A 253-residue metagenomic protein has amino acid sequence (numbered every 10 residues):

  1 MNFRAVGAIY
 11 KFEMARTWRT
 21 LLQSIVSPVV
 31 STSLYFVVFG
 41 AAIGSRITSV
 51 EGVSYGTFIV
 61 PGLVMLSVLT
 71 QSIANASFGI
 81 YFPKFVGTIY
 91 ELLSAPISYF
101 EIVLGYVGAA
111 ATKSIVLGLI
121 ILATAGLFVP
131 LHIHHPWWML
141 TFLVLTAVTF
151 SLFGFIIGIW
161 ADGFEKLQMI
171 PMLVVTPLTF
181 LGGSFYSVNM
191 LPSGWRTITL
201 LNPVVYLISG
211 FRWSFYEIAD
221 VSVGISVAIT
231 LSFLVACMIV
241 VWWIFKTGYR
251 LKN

Functional and structural regions predicted by a protein language model:
M1-W137, T141-N253: Hydrophobic transmembrane alpha-helices and immediately adjacent juxtamembrane helices of multi-pass inner-membrane
